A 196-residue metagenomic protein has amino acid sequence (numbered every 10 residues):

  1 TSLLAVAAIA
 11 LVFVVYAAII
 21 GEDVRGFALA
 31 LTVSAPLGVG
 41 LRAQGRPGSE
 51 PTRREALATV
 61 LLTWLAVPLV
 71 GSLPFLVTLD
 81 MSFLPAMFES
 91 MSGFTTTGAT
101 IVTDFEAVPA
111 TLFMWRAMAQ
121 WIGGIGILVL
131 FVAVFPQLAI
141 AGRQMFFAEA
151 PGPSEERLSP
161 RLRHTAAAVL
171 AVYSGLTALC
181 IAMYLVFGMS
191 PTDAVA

Functional and structural regions predicted by a protein language model:
T1-A196: Membrane-proximal intracellular helices of multi-pass ion channels
